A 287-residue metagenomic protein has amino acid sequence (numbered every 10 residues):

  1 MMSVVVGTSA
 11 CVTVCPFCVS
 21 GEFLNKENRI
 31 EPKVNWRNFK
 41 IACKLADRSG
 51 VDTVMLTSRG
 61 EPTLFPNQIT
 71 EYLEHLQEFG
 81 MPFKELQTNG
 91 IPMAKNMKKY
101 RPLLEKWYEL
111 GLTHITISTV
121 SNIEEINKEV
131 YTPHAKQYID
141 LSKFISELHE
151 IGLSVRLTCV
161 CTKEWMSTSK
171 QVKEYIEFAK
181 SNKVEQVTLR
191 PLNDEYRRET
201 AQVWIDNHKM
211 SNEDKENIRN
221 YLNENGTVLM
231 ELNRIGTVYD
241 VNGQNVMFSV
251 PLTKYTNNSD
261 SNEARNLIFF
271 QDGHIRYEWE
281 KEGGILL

Functional and structural regions predicted by a protein language model:
M1-N38, S49-G50: Canonical Radical SAM [4Fe-4S] cluster-binding loop centered on the CxxxCxxC motif and its immediate flanking residues
C11-V12, N122, T162, N193-D194 (+3 more regions): Short, solvent-exposed loop/turn segments at secondary-structure junctions
E27-I30, E125-I139, S146-N258: Radical SAM enzyme [4Fe-4S]-AdoMet core and its adjacent flexible, acidic and glycine-rich loops/tails across
F39-L56, P66-E164, S169, E185: Radical SAM/AdoMet-radical enzyme domain recognition
G60-P62: Glycine-rich, proline-tolerant flexible connector loops at the mouths of alpha/beta enzymes
T119, P191, W279: Short secondary-structure boundary segments
N258-L287: Radical SAM enzyme core and accessory elements
